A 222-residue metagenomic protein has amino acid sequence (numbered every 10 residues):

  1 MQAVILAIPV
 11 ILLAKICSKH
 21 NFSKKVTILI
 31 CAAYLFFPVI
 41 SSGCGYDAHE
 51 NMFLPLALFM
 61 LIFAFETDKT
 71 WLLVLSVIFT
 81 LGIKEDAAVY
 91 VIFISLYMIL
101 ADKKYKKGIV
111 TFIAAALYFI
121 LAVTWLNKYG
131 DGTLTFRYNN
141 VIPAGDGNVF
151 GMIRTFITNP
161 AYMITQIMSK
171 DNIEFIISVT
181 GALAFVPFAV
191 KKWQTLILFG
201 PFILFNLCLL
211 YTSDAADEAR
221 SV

Functional and structural regions predicted by a protein language model:
V4, I8-F36, P55-L56, L72: Transmembrane-helix signature of polytopic, membrane-embedded enzymes that assemble or transfer cell-envelope glycans
N21, F53, F59-L72, I99-K104: Membrane-interface transmembrane helices that cradle and orient dolichyl/undecaprenyl
I28, A64-E85, K107-V110: Short hydrophobic alpha-helices at membrane interfaces in multi-pass membrane enzymes
G43-N51: Short acidic/glycine- and proline-prone juxtamembrane loop motifs at membrane-interface regions of multi-pass membrane
Y90-A116: Perimembrane helix-loop-helix junctions
F112, A116, T124-Y162, F202-S213: Extracytoplasmic catalytic-loop and juxtamembrane helix elements of membrane-embedded, polyprenol/dolichol-linked
Q166, I173-I203: Hydrophobic, aromatic-rich transmembrane alpha-helices and their immediate juxtamembrane boundary segments
Y211-V222: Single conserved hydrophobic/aromatic residue that forms the stacking wall/gate of nucleotide- or nucleobase-binding
